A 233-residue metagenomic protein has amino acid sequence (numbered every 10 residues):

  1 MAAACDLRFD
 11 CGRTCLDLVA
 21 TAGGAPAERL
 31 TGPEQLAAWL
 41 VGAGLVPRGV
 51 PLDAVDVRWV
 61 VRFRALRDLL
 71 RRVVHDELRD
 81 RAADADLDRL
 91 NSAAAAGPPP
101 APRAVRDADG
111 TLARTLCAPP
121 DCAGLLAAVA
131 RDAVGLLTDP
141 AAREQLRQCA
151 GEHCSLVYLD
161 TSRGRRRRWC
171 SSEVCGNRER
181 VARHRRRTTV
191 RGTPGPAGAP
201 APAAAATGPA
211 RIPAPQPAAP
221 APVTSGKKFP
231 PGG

Functional and structural regions predicted by a protein language model:
M1-Q148, S155-L156, G192-A203, T207-G233: Short helix-coil boundary/hinge micro-motifs
L116, D160, S171: Thr-Gly-centered strand-to-loop micro-motif
E152-V157, E173, R178: Cys/His-rich metal-chelating microdomains
G164-G176: Cysteine-rich micro-motifs
V174-R191: Basic DNA-binding region of bZIP-type proteins
